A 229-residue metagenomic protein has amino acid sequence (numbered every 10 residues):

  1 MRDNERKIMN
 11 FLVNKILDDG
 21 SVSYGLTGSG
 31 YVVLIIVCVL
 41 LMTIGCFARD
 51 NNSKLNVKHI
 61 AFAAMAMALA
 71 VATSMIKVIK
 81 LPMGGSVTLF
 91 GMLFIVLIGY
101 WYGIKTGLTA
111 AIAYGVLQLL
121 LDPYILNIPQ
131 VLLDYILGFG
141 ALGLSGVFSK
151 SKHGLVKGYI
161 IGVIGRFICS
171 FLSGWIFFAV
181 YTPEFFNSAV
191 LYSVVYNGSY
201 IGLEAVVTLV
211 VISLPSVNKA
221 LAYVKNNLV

Functional and structural regions predicted by a protein language model:
N10-G20, S74-V87, I112-V147, A179-E184: Interfacial aromatic-anchored transmembrane helix boundaries in multi-pass membrane proteins
L17-I36: Hydrophobic transmembrane alpha-helical segments in integral membrane proteins
G30-L97: Hydrophobic transmembrane alpha-helices
V37-R49, A61-M67, Q130-W175: Short helix-perturbing small/polar motifs within transmembrane alpha-helices
L81, G107-A111, N127, L155-G162 (+1 more regions): Alpha-helical transmembrane segments and their helix-entry boundary regions
F90-G107, L144-S145: Generic transmembrane alpha-helix motif of multi-pass integral membrane proteins
V190-V207: Individual transmembrane alpha-helices with interfacial aromatic-anchor signatures
V217-V229: Short, charged juxtamembrane terminal tails flanking transmembrane helices
